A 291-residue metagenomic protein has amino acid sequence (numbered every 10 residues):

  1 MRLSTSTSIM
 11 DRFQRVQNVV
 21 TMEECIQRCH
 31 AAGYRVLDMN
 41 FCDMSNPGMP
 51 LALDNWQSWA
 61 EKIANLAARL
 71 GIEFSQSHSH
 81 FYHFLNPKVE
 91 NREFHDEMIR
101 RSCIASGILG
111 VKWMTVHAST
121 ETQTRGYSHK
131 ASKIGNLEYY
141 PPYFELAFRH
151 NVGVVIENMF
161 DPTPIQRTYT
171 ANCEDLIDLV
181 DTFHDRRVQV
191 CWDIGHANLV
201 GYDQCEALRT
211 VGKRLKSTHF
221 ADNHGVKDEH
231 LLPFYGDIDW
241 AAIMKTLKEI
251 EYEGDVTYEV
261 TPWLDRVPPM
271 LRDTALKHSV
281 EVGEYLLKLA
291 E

Functional and structural regions predicted by a protein language model:
M1-R35, A68, G110, Y169-E291: Histidine-acidic metal/acid-base catalytic patches
I9-D11, F41-D43, H80-H83, A118-T122 (+4 more regions): Active-site-proximal loop/turn and secondary-structure-junction residues that shape catalytic pockets, frequently
R12-F13, S45-P50, H83-K88, T122-Y127 (+3 more regions): A short acidic, helix-capping loop that chelates divalent metal ions and anchors anionic groups
V16-Q17, D54-N55, F94, I134-G135 (+2 more regions): Residues that cap or flank secondary-structure elements
D38, Q76, T115, V155 (+2 more regions): Conserved beta-strand positions in the central sheet of alpha/beta enzyme cores
D38-I63: Glycine-rich, proline-tolerant flexible connector loops at the mouths of alpha/beta enzymes
P50-D54, V89-R92, K130-A131, H230-Y235: Short glycine-enriched, charge-decorated loop/helix-capping segments at active-site entrances that position
E61-E73, H83-Q189, L199-G201, H278: Active-site acidic/histidine proton-transfer and metal-coordination neighborhood in alpha/beta enzyme cores
